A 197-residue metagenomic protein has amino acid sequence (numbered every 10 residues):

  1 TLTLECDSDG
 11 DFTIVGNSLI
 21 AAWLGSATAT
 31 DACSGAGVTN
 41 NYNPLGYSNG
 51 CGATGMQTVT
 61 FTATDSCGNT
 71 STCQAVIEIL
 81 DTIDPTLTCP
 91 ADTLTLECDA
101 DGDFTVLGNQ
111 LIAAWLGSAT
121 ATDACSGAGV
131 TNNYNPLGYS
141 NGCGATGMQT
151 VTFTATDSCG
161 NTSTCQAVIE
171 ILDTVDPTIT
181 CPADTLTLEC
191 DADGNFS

Functional and structural regions predicted by a protein language model:
T1-S197: Proline-threonine-serine-rich low-complexity tracts
